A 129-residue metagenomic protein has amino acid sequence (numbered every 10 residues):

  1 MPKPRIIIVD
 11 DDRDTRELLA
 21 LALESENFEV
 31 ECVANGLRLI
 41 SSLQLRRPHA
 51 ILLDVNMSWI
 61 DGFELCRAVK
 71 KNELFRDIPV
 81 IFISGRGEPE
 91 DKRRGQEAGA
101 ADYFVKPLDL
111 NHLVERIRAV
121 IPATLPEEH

Functional and structural regions predicted by a protein language model:
R16, S58, R67, R76 (+1 more regions): The feature encodes the CheY-like receiver
E17-S25: Charged docking surfaces used in two-component/phosphorelay signaling
N27-A34, S42: Short hydrophobic/Thr-rich beta-strand motif most characteristic of the beta2 strand and flanking loop of CheY-like
R46-L52: Active-site beta3 strand of CheY-like receiver
A101: Short, glycine/charged-rich "phosphate-handling" switch motifs in NTP-dependent and phosphotransfer domains
L108-I117: C-terminal output helix
